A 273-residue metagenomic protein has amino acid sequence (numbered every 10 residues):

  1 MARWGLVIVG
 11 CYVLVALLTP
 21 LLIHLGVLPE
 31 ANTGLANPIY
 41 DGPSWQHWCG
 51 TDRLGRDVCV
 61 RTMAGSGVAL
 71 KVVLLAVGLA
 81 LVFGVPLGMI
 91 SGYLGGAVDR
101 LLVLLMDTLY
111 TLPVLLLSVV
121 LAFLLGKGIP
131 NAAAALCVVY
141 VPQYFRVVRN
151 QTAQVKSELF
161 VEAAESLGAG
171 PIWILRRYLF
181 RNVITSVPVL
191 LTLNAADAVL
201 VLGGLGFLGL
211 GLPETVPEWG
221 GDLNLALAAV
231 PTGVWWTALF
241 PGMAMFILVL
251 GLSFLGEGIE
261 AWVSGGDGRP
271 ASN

Functional and structural regions predicted by a protein language model:
M1-V85, M89-I90, G96-R100, T111 (+3 more regions): Gly/Trp-centered helix-boundary motif
V9, R61, V103, D107 (+5 more regions): Residue-level recognition of transmembrane alpha-helices in multi-pass small-molecule transporters/permeases
L18-L22, I90-L94, V120, L124-L125 (+3 more regions): Helix-loop junctions at the membrane-solvent interface of multi-pass transporters, primarily the C-terminal
W48-D52, V82-F83, G92-E158, E162: Generic hydrophobic transmembrane alpha-helix motif, especially the helices
R56-K71, L75, G95-V103, K156-S157 (+1 more regions): Amphipathic cytosolic juxtamembrane alpha-helices at the membrane-cytosol interface of multi-pass membrane transporters
G67, G78, L109, P113 (+11 more regions): Residue-level hotspots within pore-lining transmembrane alpha-helices of multi-pass secondary transporters
I90-S91, L121, V148, V161 (+3 more regions): Hydrophobic alpha-helical interface/terminus motif in multipass membrane transporters
V119-V120, L124, G128-A133, C137 (+2 more regions): Non-cytoplasmic
